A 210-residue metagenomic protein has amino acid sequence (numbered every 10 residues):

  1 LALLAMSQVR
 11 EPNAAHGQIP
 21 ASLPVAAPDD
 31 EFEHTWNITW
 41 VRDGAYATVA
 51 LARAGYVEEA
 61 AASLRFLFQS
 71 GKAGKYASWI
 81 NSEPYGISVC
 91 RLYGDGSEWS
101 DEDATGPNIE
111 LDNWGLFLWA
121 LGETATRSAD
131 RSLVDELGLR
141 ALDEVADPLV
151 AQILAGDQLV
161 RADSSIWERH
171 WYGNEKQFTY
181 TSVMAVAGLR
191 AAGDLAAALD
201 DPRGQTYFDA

Functional and structural regions predicted by a protein language model:
L1-A5, A50-A54, S63-F66, S70 (+2 more regions): Generic, well-ordered alpha-helical scaffold segments in large soluble proteins
L1-Q18: An acidic-aromatic substrate-binding cleft motif
A2-M6, D112, G188, G204: Extended hydrophobic/Leu-rich segments
N13-D29, V57-A129, L133-D157: Helix-terminus loop motifs that line ligand-binding clefts
V25-A45, V49-Y56, A60-L64, D95-W114 (+2 more regions): Solvent-exposed loop and edge beta-strand segments that line ligand/cofactor-binding and catalytic clefts
A45-E58, L116-L133, M184-D201: Well-ordered alpha-helical scaffold segments within catalytic/enzyme domains
G74-I87, L159-A210: Catalytic cores of carbohydrate-active enzymes
